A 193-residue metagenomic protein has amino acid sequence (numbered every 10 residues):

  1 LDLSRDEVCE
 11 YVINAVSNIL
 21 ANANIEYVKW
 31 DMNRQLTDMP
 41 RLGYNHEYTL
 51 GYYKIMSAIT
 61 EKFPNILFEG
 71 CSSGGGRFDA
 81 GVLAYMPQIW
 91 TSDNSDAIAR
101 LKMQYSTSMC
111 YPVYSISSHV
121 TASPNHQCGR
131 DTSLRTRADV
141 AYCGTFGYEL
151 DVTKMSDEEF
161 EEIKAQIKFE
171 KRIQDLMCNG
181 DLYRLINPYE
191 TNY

Functional and structural regions predicted by a protein language model:
L1-D2, L36-Y44: Active-site-proximal beta-alpha loop/turn segments in soluble metabolic enzymes
L1-E10, N14, T49-L50, K54-T153: Glycan-recognition surfaces
L3-D31: An active-site-proximal structural segment forming one wall of the substrate-binding cleft that immediately precedes
S17, A21, K54-S57, E61 (+1 more regions): Surface-exposed alpha-helical segments enriched in charged/polar residues
N22, Q35, E190-Y193: Short, intrinsically disordered, charge-balanced linker/junction segments flanking boundaries in proteins
W30-T37, S72-R77: Short, solvent-exposed turn/loop segments enriched in Gly/Ser/Thr/Pro and often Arg
E149-Y193: Glycan-recognition and catalytic regions of carbohydrate-active enzymes
